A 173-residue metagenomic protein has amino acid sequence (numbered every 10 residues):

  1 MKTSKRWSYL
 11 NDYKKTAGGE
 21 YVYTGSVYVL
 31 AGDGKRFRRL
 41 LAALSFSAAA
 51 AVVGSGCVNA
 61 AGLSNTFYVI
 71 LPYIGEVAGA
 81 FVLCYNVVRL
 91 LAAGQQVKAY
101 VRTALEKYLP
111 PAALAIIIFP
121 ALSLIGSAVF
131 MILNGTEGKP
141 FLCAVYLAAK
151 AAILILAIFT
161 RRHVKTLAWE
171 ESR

Functional and structural regions predicted by a protein language model:
M1-R36: N-terminal, intrinsically disordered, low-complexity segments that immediately precede the first transmembrane helix
A42-A60, A78, I116-A128: Canonical alpha-helical transmembrane segments of integral membrane proteins
S64-V82, A144-K150: Alpha-helical transmembrane segments
A78-K98, I158-K165: Membrane-water interface of transmembrane alpha-helices
Q96-A115: Short membrane-interface loop/juxtamembrane segments of multi-pass integral membrane proteins
F119-Y146: Alpha-helical transmembrane segments and their membrane-interface junctions in multi-pass membrane proteins
C143-R162: Alpha-helical membrane-embedded segments
L167-R173: Short, highly charged, low-complexity non-transmembrane loops/tails of multi-pass membrane proteins
